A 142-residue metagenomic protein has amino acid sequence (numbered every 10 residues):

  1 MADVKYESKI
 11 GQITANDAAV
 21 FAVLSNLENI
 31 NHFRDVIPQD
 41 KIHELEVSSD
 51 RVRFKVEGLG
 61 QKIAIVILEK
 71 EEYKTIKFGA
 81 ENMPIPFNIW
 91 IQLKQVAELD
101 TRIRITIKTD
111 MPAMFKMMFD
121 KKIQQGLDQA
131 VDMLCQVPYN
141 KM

Functional and structural regions predicted by a protein language model:
M1-E46: Hydrophobic ligand-binding cavity/cleft-lining segments
M1-Q12, V96, D100-R102, Q136 (+1 more regions): Hydrophobic-ligand-binding modules of eukaryotic lipid transfer/binding families
K5-S8, G60-I65, I85-W90: Short, surface-exposed coil-to-beta transition loops
I10-T14, K55, V66, Q92: Generic structural detector for well-ordered beta-strands
V20-I30, V52-F54, I67, F78 (+1 more regions): Hydrophobic pocket/interface hotspot
E28, I123, L127-M142: Short amphipathic alpha-helical signal-transduction/dimerization elements
K41-M83, V137-K141: Glycine-rich portal/gate segments that line the openings of hydrophobic small-molecule binding cavities
E81-A130: Beta-strand/loop substructures that line and gate deep hydrophobic ligand-binding cavities in soluble
